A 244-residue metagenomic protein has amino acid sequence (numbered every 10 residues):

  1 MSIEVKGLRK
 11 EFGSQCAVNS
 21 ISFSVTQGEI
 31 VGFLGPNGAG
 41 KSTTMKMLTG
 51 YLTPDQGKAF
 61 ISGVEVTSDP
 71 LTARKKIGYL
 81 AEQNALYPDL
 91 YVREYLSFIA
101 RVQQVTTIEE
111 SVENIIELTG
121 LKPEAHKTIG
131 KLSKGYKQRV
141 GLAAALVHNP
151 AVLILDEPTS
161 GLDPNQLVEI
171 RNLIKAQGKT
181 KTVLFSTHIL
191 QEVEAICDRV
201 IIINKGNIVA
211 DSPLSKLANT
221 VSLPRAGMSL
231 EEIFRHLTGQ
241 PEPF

Functional and structural regions predicted by a protein language model:
G57-S68, T72-A73: Conserved ABC transporter NBD signature motif
S97, R101-E124: Conserved ABC ATPase "signature" region
V147-A151: A short, proline-enriched helix->beta-strand linker immediately N-terminal to the Walker B motif in ABC-type P-loop
L153-E157: Catalytic Walker B motif of ABC-type/P-loop ATPase nucleotide-binding domains
V193-A195: A short, surface-exposed alpha-helical micro-motif characterized by mixed small hydrophobic and charged/polar residues
D211-S212: ABC ATPase "signature
